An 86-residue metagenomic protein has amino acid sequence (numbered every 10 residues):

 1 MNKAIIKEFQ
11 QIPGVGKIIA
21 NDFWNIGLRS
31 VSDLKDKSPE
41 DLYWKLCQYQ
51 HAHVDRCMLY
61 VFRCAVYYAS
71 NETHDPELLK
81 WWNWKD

Functional and structural regions predicted by a protein language model:
M1-P13, K17-D86: C-terminal extensions
